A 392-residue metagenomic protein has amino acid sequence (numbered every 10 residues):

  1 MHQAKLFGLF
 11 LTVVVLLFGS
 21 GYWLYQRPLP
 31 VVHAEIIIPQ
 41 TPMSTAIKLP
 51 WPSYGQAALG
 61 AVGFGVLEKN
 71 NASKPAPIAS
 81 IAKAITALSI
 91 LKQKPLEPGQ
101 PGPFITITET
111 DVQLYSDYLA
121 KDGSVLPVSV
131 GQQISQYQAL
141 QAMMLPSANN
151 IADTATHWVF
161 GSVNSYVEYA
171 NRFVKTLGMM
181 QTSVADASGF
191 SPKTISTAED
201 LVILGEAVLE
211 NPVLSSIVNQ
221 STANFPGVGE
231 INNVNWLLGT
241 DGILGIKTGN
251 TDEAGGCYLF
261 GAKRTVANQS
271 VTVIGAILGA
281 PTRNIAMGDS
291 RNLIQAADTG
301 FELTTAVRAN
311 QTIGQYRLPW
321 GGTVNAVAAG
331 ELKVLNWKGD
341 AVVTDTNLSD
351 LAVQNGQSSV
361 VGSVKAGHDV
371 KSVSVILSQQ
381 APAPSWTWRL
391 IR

Functional and structural regions predicted by a protein language model:
M1-Q3: N-terminal Lys/Arg-rich, disordered targeting/topogenic segments
G8-Y22: Hydrophobic membrane-insertion alpha-helices, especially the h-region of bacterial N-terminal signal peptides
T12-V15, A61-G63, I105-Q113, P226-V234: Short low-complexity stretches enriched in small and charged residues
V13-V14, V167, R283: Generic alpha-helix initiation/capping and coil-helix boundary signal
L16, S44, Q379-A381: Intrinsically disordered, low-complexity regions enriched in Ser/Pro/Gly/Gln/His and often acidic
Q26-E199, E206-P212: Active-site-adjacent loops and short helices of periplasmic peptidoglycan-processing enzymes
M180, P192-T194, D200, G205-R392: Domain-terminus/edge residues, biased toward the C-terminal soluble/receptor-binding domains of extracytoplasmic
